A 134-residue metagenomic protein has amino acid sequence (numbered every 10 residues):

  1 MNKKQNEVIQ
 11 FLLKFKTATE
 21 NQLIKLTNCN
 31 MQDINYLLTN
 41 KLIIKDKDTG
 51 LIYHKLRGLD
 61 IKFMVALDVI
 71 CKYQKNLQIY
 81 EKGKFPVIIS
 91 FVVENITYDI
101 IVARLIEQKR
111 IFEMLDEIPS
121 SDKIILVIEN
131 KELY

Functional and structural regions predicted by a protein language model:
M1-M64: Nuclease-adjacent, charged terminal/linker segments that flank catalytic cores
L13-F15, I52-F85, V93-E94: Acidic-basic catalytic patches of nuclease active cores, encompassing PD-(D/E)XK and other metal-cofactor nuclease
M31, L77, D122-K123: Secondary-structure boundary/capping signal
L37-K41, V69-L77, L115-P119: Hydrophobic, Leu/Ile/Phe/Ala-enriched alpha-helical segments that form helix-helix packing faces
V69, F85-I118, K123-L126, N130: Conserved catalytic cores of phosphodiester-cleaving nucleases, focusing on short active-site segments
E132-Y134: Domain-level recognition of nuclease-like catalytic cores that cleave nucleotide substrates
